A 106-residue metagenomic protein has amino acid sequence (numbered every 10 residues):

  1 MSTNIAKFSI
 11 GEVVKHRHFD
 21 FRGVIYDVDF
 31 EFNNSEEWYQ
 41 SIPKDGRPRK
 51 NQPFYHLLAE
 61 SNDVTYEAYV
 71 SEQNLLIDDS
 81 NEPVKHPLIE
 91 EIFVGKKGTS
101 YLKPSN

Functional and structural regions predicted by a protein language model:
M1, E36, D45-R47, D79: Charge-rich, low-complexity amphipathic helices in intrinsically disordered tails/linkers adjacent to domains
M1-V13, H18-R22, D29-F32, K103-N106: Mixed-charge, Lys/Arg-rich low-complexity intrinsically disordered regions
K7, F19, S41-I42, E91-V94: Compositionally biased, low-complexity repeat tracts
E12, S41-G46: Intrinsically disordered, low-complexity boundary segments flanking structured domains
I25-D27, A59: Residue-level recognition of conserved beta-strand positions in structured domain cores
V28-D29, P83: Alpha-helical interaction segments
F32-S41: Short, solvent-exposed secondary-structure boundary/capping segments
R47-N106: Intrinsically disordered, low-complexity, charged/polar segments
